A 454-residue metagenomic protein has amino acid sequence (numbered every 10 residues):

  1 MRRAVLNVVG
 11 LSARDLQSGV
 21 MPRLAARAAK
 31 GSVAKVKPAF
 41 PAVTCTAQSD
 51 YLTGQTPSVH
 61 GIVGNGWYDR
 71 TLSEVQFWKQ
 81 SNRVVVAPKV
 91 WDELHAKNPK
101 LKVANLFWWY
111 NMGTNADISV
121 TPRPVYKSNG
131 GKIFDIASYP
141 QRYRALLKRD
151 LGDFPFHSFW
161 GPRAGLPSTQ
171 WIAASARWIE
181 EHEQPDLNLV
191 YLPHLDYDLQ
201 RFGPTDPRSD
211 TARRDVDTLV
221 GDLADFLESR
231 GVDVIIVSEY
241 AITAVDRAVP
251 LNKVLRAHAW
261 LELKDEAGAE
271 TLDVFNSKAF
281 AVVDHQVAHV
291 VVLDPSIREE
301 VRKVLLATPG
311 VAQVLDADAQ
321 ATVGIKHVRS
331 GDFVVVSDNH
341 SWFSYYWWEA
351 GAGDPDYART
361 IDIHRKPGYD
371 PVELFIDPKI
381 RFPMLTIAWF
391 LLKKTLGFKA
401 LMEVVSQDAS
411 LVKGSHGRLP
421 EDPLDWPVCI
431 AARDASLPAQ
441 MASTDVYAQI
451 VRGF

Functional and structural regions predicted by a protein language model:
M1-L16, R27, Y51, L94 (+9 more regions): Beta-strand elements within well-structured catalytic alpha/beta cores of enzymes that handle phosphate/sulfate esters
G10-A13, P41-A42, P57-S58, W108-G113 (+6 more regions): Short, solvent-exposed loop/turn segments at secondary-structure junctions
L16-V59, K102-A104: Short, structured active-site-proximal loop/turn typified by the sulfatase FGly-forming signature C/S-X-P-X-R
G19, K37, A42-V43, N65-R83 (+3 more regions): Secreted, luminal/periplasmic, and some membrane-associated catalytic domains that remodel anionic oxygen-ester
Q55-G203, D215, S277-V282, Q286-L293 (+5 more regions): His/Asp/Glu-rich, glycine-adjacent segments that coordinate divalent cations and/or stabilize oxyanion chemistry on
T205-R213: Glycine-rich tight-turn/loop motif centered on a GG-T
D408-A409, W426-A431, A435-F454: Generic C-terminus detector
V412-I430: Short glycine/proline-rich, acidic loop/turn segments that cap or connect secondary-structure elements
